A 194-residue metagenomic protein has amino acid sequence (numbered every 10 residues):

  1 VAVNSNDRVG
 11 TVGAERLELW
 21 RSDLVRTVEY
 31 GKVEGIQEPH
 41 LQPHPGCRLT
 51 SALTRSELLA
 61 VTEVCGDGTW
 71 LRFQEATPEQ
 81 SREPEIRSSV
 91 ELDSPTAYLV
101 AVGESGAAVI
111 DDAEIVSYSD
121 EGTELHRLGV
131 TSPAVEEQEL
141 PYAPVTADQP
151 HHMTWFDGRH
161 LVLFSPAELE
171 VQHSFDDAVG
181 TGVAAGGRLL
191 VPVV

Functional and structural regions predicted by a protein language model:
V1, L17-L41, W70-D93, D112-E139 (+2 more regions): Surface-exposed loop/turn elements that mediate protein-protein interactions on large endomembrane-trafficking
N4-L19, A52-V64, Y98-S117, A143-D157 (+2 more regions): Short beta-strand elements that form the blades of beta-propeller/WD-repeat-like and other beta-sheet-rich scaffold
Q42-A52: Signature of short aromatic-glycine-proline-rich micro-motifs recurring in repeat-based ectodomains
R48, R55, S94-T96, A178: Beta-rich catalytic cores
